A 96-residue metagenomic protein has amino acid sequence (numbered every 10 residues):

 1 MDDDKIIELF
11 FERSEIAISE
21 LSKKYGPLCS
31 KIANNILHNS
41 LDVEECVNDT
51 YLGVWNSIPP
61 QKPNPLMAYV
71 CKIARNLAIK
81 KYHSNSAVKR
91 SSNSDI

Functional and structural regions predicted by a protein language model:
M1-I6: Acidic, Ser/Thr- and Pro/Gly-rich low-complexity regulatory segments
F11-E12, H38, N48-L66, N85: Sigma70-family region 2
F11-E20, S30-D49: Short, charged helix-capping/linker segments at alpha-helix termini
L21, Y25, C29, T50 (+1 more regions): Residue-level preference for hydrophobic side chains embedded in well-ordered alpha helices
E44, P63-N64, R90: Non-catalytic, surface-exposed connector residues within folded enzymatic/regulatory domains
R75-S92: Arg/Lys-rich amphipathic alpha helix in sigma70-family domain 2
